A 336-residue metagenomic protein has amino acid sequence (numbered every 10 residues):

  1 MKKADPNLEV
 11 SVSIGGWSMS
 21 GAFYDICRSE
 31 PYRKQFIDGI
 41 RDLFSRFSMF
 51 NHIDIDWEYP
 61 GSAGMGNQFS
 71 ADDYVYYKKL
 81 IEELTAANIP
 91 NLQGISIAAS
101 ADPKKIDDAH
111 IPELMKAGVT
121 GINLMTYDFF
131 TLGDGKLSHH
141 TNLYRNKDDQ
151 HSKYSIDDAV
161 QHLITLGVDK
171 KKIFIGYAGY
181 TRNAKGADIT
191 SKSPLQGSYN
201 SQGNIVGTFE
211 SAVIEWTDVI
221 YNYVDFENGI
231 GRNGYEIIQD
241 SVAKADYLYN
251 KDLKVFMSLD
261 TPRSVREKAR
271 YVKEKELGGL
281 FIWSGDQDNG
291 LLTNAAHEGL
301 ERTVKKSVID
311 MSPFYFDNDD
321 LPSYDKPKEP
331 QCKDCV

Functional and structural regions predicted by a protein language model:
M1-D102, M125-F129: Substrate-binding cleft and catalytic face of glycoside hydrolase catalytic domains, especially the flexible beta-alpha
V12, I55, I122, I175 (+2 more regions): Conserved, mostly hydrophobic/aromatic
F23-P31, S100-D107, T181, L259 (+1 more regions): Acidic-and-aromatic substrate-binding clefts and catalytic sites of carbohydrate-active enzymes
R28-R46, P103-L114, I156, V160 (+1 more regions): Short, acidic/polar
N51, T120, G278: Receiver (REC) domain switch/active-site residues of two-component response regulators
P60-D218: Substrate-binding surface in catalytic domains of secreted glycosidases
D72, P90, L137-Q150, G290-Y315: Short acidic, glycine/proline-enriched helix-loop-strand junctions
Y177-Y271, H297-V336: Glycan-binding loop/region signatures in secreted carbohydrate-active enzymes
